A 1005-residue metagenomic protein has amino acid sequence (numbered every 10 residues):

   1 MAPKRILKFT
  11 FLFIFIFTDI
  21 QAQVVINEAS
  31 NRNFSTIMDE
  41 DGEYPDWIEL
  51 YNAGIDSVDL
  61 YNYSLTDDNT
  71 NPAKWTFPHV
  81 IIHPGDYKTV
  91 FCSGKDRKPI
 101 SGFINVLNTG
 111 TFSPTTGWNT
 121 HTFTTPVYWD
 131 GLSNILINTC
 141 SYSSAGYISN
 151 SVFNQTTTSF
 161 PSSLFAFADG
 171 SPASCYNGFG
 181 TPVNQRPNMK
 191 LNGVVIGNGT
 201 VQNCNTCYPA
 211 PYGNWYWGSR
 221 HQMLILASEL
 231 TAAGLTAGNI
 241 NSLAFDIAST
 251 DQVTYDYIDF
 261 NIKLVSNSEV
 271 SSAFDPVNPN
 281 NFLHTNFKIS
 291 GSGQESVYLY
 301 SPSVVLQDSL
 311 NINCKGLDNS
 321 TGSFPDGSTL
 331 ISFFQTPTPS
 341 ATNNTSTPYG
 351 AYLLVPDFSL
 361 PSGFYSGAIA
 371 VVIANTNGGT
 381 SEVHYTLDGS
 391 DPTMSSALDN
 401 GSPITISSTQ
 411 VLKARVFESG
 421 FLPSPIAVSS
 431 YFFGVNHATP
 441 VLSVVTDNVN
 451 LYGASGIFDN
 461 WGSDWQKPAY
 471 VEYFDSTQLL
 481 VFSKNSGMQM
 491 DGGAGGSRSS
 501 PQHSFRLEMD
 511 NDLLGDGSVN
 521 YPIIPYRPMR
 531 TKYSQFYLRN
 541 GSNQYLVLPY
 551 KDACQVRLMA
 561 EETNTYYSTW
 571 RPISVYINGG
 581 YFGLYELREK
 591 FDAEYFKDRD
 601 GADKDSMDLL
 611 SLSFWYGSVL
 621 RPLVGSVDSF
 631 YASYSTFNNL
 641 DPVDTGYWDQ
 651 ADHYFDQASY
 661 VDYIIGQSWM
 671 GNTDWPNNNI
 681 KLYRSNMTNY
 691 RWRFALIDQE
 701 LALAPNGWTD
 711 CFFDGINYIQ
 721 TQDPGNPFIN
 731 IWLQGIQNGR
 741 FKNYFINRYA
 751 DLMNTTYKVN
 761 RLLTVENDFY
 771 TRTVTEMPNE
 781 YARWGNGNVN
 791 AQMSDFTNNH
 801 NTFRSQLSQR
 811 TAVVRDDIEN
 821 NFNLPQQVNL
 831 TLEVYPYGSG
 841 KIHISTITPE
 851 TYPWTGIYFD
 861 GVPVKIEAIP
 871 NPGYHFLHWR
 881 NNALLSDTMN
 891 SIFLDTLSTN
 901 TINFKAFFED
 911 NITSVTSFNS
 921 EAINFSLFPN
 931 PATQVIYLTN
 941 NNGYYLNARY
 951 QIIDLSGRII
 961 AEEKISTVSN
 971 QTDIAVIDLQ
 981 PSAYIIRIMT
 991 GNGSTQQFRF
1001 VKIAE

Functional and structural regions predicted by a protein language model:
Q21-R97, S101, S174-G193, V277-S381 (+3 more regions): Intrinsically disordered, low-complexity linkers and terminal tails enriched in Ser/Thr/Pro/Gly with interspersed basic
Q23-V24, N31, V201-T250: A short beta-strand-loop element at or near the start of a globular domain
A73-T89, K95-P161, T206, L235 (+1 more regions): Aromatic- and Gly/Pro-enriched, solvent-exposed loop/edge beta-strand patches characteristic of beta-rich domains
N134-I196, A210, W215: Proprotein-processing/basic-patch segments
T139, V416, F908, I988-T990: Conserved structural position at the C-terminal beta-strand of extracellular beta-sandwich adhesion modules
V277-N280, V305, N313-M488, N820-N881 (+2 more regions): Short, compositionally stereotyped local motifs that mark structural "simplifiers"
S340-A341, T345-T347, P440-L442, V449-D464 (+11 more regions): Middle-to-C-terminal accessory/interaction subdomains
Y874, F918-F928, A932-E1005: C-terminal outer-membrane/trafficking sorting elements
